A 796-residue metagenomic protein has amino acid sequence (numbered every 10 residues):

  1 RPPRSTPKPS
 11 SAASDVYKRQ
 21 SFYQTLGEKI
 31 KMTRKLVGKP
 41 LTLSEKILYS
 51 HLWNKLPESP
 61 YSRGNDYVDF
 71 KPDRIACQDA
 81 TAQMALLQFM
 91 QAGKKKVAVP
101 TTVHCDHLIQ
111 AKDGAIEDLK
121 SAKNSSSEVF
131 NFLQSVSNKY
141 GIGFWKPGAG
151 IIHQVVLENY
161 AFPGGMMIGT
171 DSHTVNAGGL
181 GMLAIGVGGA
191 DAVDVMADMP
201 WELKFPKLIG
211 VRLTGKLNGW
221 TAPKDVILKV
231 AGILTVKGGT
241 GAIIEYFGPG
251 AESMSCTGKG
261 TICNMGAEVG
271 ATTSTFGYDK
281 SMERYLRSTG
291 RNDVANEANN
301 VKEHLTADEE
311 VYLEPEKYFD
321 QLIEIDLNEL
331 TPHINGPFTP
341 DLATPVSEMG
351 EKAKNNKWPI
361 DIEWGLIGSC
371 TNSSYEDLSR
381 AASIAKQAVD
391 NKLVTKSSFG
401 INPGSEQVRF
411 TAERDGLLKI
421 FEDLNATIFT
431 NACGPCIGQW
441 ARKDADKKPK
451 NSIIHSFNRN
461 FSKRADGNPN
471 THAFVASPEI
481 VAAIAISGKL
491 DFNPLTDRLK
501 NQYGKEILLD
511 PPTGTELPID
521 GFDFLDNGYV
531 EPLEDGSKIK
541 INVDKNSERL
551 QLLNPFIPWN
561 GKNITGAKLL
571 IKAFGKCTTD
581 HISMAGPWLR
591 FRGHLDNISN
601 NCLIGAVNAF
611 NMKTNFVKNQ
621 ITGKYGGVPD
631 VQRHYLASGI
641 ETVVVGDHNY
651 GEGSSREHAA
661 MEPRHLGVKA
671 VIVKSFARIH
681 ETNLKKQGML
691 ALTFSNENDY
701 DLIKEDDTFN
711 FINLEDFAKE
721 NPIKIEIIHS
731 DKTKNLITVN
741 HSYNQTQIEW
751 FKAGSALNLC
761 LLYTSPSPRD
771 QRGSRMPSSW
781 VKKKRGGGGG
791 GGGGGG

Functional and structural regions predicted by a protein language model:
R1-A13, Y17, Y763-P766, D770-G796: Single conserved hydrophobic/aromatic residue that forms the stacking wall/gate of nucleotide- or nucleobase-binding
S14-S765: Fe-S-dependent hydro-lyases/dehydratases of central metabolism
